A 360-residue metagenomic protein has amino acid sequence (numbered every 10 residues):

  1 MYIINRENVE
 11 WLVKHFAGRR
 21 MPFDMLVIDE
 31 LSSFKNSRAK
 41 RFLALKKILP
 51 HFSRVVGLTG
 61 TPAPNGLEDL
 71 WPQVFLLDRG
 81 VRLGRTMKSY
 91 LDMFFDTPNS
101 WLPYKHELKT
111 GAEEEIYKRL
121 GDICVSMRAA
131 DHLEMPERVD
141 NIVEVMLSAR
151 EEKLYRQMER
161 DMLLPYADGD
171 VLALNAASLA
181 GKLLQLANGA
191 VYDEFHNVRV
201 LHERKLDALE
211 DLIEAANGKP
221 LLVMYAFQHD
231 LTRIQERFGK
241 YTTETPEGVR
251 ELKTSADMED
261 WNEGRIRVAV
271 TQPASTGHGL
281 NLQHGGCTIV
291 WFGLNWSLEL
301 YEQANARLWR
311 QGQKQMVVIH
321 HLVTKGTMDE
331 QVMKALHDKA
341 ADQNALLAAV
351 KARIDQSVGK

Functional and structural regions predicted by a protein language model:
M1-F23: Conserved helix/coil segment N-terminal to the catalytic DExD/H
I3-I4, R54-G60, A269-T271: Structural recognition of the conserved hydrophobic beta-strand(s) that form the central parallel beta-sheet of P-loop
V9-F16, N65-L67, D230-Q235, S255-E263 (+1 more regions): SF2 helicase motor core recognition
M25, F42-D131, Q313-M316: Conserved P-loop NTPase motor "coupling/switch" region that bridges the ATPase
D29-E30: Walker B catalytic acidic pair
S33-I48, L298-E299: Substrate-gripping "pore-loop 1 plus following alpha2 helix"
E134-Q283, L347-K360: Conserved Helicase C-terminal RecA-like lobe
W296-K360: A conserved SF2-helicase RecA2
